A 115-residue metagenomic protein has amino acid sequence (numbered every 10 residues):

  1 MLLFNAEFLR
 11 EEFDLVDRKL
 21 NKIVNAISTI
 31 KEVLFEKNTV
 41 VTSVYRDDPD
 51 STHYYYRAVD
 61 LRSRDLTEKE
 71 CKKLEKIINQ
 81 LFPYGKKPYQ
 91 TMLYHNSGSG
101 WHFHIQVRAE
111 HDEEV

Functional and structural regions predicted by a protein language model:
M1-F35: Active-site acidic/histidine clusters and adjacent loop/turn architecture that either coordinate catalytic ions
D14, D50, Y55-R57, S63-V115: Catalytic cores and adjacent binding grooves of peptidoglycan-active enzymes
K31-T39, P83-P88: Short secondary-structure junctions
E36-T52: Active-site nucleotide-donor binding segment shared across nucleotidyl transfer reactions
